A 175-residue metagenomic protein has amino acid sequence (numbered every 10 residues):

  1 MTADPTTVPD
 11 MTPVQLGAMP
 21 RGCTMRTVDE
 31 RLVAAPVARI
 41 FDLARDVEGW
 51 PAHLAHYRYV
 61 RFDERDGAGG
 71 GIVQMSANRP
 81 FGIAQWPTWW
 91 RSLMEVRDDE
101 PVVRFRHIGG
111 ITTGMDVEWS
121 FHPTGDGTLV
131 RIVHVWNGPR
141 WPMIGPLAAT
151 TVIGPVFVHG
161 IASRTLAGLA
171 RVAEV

Functional and structural regions predicted by a protein language model:
T2-G69: Hydrophobic ligand-binding cavity/cleft-lining segments
D4-P5, P20, P51, R61-I111 (+1 more regions): Glycine-rich portal/gate segments that line the openings of hydrophobic small-molecule binding cavities
P9-D10, R106-G160: Beta-strand/loop substructures that line and gate deep hydrophobic ligand-binding cavities in soluble
T24-R26, G70, P87, G114 (+1 more regions): A general secondary-structure signal for short beta-strands and their flanking turns/coil in non-transmembrane regions
D29-R31, V60-F62, W89-V96, H107 (+2 more regions): Hydrophobic/aromatic beta-strand elements that line small-molecule binding cavities or substrate pockets in beta-rich
A34-A38, E64-G69, E95-P101, S120-L129: A short, structured loop/turn motif at beta-sheet edges
P36-D42, W86, F157, I161 (+1 more regions): Short amphipathic alpha-helical segments
I40, H56-Y59, P80, Q85 (+4 more regions): Residue-level preference for alpha-helix termini and adjacent loops
